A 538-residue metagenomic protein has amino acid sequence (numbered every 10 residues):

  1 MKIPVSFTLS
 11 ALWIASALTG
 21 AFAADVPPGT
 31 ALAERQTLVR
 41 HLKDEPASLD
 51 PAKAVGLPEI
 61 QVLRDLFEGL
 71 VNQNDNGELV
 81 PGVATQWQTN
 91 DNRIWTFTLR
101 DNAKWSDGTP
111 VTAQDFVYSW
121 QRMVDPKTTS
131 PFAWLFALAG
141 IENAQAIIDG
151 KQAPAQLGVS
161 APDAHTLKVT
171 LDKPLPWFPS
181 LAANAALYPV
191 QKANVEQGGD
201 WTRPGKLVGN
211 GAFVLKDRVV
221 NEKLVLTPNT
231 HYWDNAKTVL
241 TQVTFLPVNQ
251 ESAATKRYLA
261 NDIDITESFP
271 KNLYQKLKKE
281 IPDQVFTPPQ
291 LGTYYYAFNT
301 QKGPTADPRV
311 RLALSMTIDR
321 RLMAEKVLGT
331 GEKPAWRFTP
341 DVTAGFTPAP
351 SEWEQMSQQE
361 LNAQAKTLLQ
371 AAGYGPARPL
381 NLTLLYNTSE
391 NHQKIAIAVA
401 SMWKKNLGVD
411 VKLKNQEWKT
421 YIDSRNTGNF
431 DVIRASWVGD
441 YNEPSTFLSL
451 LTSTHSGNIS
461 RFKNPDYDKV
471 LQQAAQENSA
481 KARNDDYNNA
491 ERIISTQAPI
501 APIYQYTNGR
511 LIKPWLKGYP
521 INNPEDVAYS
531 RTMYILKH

Functional and structural regions predicted by a protein language model:
V26, H41-D91, Q121, K206-G209: N-terminal lobe/hinge region of extracytoplasmic solute-binding protein
A31, T96, Q358-Q359, V409-Y421 (+3 more regions): Extracytoplasmic/peripheral linker and loop segments enriched in polar/acidic and small residues with frequent Thr/Pro
E78, I141, Q145-A146, G150-Q156 (+6 more regions): Gly/Pro-rich hinge or "lid" segments in bacterial periplasmic/extracellular proteins
T112-S119, A164-T170, P174, G211-A212 (+7 more regions): Alpha-helical secondary-structure segments
K216-T227, T244-K302, E325-K326, P334: Extracellular/periplasmic solute-recognition and catalytic clefts
V220, N362, K366-G439, A480 (+1 more regions): Ligand/substrate-recognition segments at binding pockets and active sites
K333-A371, S389-K394: Structural transition elements
R510-H538: Long beta-strand-rich cores associated with HINT superfamily self-processing modules
